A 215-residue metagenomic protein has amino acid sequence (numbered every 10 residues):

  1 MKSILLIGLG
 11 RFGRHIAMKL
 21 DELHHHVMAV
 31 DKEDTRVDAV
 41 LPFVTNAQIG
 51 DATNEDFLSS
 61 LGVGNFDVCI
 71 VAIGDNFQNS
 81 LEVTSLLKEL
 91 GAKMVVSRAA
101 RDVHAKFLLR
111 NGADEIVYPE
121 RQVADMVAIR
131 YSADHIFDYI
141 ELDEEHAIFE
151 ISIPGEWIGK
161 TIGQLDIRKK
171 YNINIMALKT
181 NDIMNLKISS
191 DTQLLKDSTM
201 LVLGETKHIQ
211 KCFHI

Functional and structural regions predicted by a protein language model:
M1-I215: Cytosolic regulatory regions of ion transport systems
